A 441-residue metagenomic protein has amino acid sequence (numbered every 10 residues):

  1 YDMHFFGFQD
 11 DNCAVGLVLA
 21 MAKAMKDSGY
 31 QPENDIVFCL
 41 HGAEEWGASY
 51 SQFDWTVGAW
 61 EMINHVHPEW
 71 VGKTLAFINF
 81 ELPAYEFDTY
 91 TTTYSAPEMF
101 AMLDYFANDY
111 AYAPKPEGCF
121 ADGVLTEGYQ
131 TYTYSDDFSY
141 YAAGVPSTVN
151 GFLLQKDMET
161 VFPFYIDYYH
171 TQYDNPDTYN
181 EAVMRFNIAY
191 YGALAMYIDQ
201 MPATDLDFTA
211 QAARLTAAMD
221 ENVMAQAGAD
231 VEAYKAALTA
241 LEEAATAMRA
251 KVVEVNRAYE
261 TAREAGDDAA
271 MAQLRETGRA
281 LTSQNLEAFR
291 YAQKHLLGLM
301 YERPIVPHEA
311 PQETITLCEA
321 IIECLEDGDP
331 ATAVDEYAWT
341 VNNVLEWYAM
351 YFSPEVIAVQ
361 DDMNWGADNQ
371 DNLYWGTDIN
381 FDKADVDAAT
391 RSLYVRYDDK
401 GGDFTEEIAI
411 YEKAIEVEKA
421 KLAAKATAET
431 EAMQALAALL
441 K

Functional and structural regions predicted by a protein language model:
Y1-K441: Secretory-pathway/membrane protein signature
